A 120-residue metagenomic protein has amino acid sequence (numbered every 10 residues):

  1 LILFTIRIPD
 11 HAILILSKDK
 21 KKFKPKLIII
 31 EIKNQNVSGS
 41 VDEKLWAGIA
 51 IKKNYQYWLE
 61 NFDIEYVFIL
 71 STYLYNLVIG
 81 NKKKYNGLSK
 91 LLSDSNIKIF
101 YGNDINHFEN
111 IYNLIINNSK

Functional and structural regions predicted by a protein language model:
L1-F23: Active-site metal-binding core of divalent-cation-utilizing nuclease and nuclease-like domains
T5-I6, I32, S38-E43, N54-W58 (+3 more regions): Catalytic phosphate/metal-binding cores of nucleic-acid and nucleotide-processing enzymes, i.e., regions that mediate
K18-K26, K33, K44, K52-K53 (+4 more regions): Context-gated lysine
F23-I28, N34-V78: Catalytic cores of nucleic-acid endonucleases
D63-K120: Domain-level recognition of nuclease-like catalytic cores that cleave nucleotide substrates
